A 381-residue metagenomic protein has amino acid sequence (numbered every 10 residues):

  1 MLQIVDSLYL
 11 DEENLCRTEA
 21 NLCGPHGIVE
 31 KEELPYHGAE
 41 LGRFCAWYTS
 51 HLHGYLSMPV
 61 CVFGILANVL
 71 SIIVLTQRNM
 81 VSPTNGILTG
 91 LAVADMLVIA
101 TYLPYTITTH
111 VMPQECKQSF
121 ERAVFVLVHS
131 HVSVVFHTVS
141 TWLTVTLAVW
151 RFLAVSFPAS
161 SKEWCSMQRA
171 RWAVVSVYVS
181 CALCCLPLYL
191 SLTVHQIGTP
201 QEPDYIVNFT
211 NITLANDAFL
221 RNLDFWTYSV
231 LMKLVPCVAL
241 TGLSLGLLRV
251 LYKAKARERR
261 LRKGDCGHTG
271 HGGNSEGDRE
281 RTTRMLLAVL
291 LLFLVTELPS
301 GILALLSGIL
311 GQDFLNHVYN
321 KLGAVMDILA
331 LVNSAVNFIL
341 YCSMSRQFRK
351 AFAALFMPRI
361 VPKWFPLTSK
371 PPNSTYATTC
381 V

Functional and structural regions predicted by a protein language model:
M1-E40, T199-P200, K253-T283, A288 (+1 more regions): Intrinsically disordered regulatory tails of 7TM GPCRs
E33-R43, M112-T138, Q168, C181-V235: Loop architecture of class A 7-transmembrane GPCRs
C45-P59, T84-V149, A154-K162: Extracellular TM2-ECL1-early TM3 structural module of rhodopsin-like
Y48-Q77, T241-S244: First transmembrane helix
A94, A173, P203-F219, R249-S300: Intracellular effector-coupling site of seven-transmembrane GPCRs, centered on the ICL3-to-TM6 transition
L97-V111, F136-T146, L153, F157-F209 (+2 more regions): Fourth transmembrane helix
L143-S156, L188-P200, Y228-G264, M285-S307 (+1 more regions): Class A (rhodopsin-like) GPCR signature focused on the TM5-ICL3 interface and adjacent 7TM helical core
A239-L240, R284, L290-L305, A324-S374: Seventh transmembrane helix
